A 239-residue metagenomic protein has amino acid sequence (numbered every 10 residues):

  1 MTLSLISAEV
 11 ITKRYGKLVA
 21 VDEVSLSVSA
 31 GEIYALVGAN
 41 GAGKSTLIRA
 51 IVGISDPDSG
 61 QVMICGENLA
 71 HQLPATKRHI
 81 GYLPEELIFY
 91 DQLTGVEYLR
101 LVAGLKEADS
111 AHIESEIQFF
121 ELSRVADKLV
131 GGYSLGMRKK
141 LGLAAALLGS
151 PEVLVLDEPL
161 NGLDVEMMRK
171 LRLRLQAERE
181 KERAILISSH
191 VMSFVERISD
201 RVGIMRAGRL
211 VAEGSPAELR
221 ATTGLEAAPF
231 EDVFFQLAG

Functional and structural regions predicted by a protein language model:
V52: Helix-to-loop junction immediately C-terminal to a conserved catalytic motif
G60-H71, A75-T76: Conserved ABC transporter NBD signature motif
R100, G104, S110-V125: Conserved ABC ATPase "signature" region
L154-E158: Catalytic Walker B motif of ABC-type/P-loop ATPase nucleotide-binding domains
E213-G214: ABC ATPase "signature
